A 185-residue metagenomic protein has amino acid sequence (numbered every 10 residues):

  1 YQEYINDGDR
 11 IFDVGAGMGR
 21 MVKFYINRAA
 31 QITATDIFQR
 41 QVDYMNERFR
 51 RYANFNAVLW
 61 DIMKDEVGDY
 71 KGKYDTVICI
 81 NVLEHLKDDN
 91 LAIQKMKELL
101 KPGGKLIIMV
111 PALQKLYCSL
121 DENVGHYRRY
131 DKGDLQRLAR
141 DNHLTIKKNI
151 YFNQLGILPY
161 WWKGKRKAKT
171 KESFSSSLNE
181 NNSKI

Functional and structural regions predicted by a protein language model:
Y1-C118: Conserved SAM-binding loop
F49, A139-R140: Hydrophobic C-terminal alpha-helix "anchor/cap" residues
R50-A53, V124-Y127, G164-A168: Short, hinge-like loop/turn segments at secondary-structure boundaries
A57, V67, G156-I185: A C-terminal cap/extension of S-adenosyl-L-methionine-dependent methyltransferases that defines the acceptor-substrate
Y70, C118-E122, P159-K163: Short aromatic-enriched loop/helix-cap "lid" or pocket-rim segments at secondary-structure transitions that line
L106-R128, K132-R137: Short, glycine-/aromatic-enriched active-site segment of Class I SAM-dependent methyltransferases
L144-Q154: Conserved S-adenosyl-L-methionine
